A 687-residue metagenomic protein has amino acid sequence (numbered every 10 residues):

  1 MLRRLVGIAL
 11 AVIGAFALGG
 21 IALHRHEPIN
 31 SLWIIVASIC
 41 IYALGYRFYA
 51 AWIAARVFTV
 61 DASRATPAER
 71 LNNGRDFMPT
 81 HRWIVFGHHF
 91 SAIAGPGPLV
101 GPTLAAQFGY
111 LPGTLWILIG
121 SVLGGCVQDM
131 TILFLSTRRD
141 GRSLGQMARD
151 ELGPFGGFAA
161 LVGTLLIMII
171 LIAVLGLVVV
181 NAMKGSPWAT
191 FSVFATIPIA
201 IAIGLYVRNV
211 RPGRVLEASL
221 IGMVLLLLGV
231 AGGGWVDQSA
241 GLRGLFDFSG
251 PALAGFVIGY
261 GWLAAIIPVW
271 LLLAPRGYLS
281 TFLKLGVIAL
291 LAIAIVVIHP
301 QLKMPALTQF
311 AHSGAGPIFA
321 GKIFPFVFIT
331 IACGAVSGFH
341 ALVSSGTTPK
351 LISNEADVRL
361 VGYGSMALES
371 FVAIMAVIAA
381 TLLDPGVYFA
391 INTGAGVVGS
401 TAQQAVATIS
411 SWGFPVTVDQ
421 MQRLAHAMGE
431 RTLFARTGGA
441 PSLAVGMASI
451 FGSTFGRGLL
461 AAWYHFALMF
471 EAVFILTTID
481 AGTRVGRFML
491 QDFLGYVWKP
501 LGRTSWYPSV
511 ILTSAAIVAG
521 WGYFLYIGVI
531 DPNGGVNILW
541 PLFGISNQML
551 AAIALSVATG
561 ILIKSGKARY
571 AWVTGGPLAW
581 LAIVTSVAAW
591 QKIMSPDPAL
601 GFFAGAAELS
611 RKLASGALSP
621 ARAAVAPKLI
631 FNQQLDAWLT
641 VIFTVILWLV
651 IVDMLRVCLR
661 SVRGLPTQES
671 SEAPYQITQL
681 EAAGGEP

Functional and structural regions predicted by a protein language model:
M1-I13, L44-L99, T281, G321 (+1 more regions): Membrane-interface "cap" regions at the ends of multi-pass membrane proteins
A15-P28, L99, L111, I169-G185 (+11 more regions): Transmembrane helix-loop junctions in multi-pass membrane proteins
G19-R25, N30, D76-R139, D150-P154 (+8 more regions): Membrane-interface helix-loop-helix modules in multi-pass membrane proteins
E27-R47, A105-S136, G145, W188-A200 (+3 more regions): Extracellular loop-to-transmembrane helix junctions
L32-I39, L44, F48-V57, G163 (+7 more regions): Membrane-interface loop-to-helix entry segments
A50-M78, L104, L118, V127-G156 (+6 more regions): Flexible loop linkers connecting adjacent transmembrane helices in multi-pass alpha-helical membrane transporters
E151-I169, G362-F371, T437-G439, R457-A467 (+3 more regions): Loop-to-transmembrane helix boundary motifs in multi-pass membrane proteins
I295-A311, A367-V445, A481, Y526-D531: Extracellular/periplasmic helix-exit of transmembrane alpha-helices
